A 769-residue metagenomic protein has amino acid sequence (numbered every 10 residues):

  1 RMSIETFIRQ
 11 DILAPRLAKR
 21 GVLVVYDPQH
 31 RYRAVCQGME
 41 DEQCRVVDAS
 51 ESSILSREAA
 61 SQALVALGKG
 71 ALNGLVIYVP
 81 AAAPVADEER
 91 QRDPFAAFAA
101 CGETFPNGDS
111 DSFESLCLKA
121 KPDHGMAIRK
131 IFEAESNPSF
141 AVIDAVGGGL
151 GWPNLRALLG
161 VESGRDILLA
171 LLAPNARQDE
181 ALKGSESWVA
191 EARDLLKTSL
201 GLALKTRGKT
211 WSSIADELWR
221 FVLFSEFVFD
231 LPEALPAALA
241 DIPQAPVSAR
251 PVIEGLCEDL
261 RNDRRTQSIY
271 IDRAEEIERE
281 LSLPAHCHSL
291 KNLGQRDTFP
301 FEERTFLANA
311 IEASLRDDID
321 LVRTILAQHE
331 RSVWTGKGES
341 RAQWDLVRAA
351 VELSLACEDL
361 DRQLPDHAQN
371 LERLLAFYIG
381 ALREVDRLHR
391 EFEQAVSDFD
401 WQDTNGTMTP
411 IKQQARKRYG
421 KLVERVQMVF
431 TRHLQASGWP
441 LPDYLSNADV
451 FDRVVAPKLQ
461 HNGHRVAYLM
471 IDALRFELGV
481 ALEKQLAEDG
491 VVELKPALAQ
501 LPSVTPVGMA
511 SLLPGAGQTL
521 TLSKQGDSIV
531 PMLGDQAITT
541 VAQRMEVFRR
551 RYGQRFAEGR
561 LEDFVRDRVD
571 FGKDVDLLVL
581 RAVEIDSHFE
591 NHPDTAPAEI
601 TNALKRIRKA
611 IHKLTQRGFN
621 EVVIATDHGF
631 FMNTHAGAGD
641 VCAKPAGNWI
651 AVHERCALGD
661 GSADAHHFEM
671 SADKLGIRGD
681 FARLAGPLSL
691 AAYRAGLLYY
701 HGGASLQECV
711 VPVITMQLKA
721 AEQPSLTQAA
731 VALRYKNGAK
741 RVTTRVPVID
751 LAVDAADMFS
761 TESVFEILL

Functional and structural regions predicted by a protein language model:
R1-V466, A473-V622, T626-L769: …; additionally, a secondary subgroup of soluble metalloenzymes is captured
